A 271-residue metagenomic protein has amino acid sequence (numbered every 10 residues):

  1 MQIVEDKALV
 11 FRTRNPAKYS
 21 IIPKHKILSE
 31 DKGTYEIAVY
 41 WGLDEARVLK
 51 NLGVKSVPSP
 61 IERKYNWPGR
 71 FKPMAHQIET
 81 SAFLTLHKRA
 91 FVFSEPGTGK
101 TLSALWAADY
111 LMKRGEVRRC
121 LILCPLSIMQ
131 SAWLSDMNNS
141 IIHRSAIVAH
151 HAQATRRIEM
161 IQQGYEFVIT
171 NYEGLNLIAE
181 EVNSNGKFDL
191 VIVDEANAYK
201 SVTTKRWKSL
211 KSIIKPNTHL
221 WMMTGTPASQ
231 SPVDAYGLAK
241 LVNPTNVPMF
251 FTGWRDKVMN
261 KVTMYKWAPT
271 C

Functional and structural regions predicted by a protein language model:
M1-V57, R114: Charged, low-complexity intrinsically disordered regions
P58-F93: Conserved pre-motif I regulatory segment
H87-A107: Walker A/P-loop
T101-W106, E116-N139, S229-D234: Conserved Walker A/P-loop ATP-binding site and its immediately adjacent core in helicase/helicase-like ATPase domains
R119, Q163, L190, W207-C271: Conserved P-loop NTPase motor "coupling/switch" region that bridges the ATPase
I128-A152, V242-T245: Conserved helix-turn-beta segment of the N-terminal RecA-like "Helicase ATP-binding" lobe in SF1/SF2 helicases
A154-L190, S201: Conserved helix/coil segment N-terminal to the catalytic DExD/H
D194-A196: Walker B catalytic acidic pair
